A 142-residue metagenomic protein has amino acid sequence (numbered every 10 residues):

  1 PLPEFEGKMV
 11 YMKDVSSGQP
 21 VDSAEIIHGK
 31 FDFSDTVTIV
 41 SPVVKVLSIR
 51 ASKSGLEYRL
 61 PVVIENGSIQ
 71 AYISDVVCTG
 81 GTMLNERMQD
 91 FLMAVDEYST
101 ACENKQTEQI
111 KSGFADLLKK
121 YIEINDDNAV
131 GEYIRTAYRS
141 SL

Functional and structural regions predicted by a protein language model:
P1-Y121: A non-transmembrane, solvent-exposed segment enriched in polar/low-complexity residues
P3-E4, S140-L142: Alpha-helix capping and inter-helical loop/turn segments
V95-D96, D126-S141: Amphipathic alpha-helical repeat scaffolds of TPR domains
